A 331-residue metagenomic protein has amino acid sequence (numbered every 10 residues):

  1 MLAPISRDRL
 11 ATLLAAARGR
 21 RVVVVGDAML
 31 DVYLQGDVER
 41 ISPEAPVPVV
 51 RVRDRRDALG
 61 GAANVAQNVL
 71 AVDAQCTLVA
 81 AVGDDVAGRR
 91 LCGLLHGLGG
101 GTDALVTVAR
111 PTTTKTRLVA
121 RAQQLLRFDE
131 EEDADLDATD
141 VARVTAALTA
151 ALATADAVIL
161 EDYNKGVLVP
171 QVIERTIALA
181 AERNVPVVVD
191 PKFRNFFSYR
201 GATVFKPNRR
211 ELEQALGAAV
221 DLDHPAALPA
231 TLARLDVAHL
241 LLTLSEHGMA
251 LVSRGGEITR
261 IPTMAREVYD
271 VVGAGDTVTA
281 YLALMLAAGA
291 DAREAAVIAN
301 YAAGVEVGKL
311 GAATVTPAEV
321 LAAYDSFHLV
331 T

Functional and structural regions predicted by a protein language model:
L2-P4, L13, G19-V22, L30-I159 (+1 more regions): Conserved N-terminal subdomain of the carbohydrate kinase-like
V23-V25, R127, D156-I159, V188 (+2 more regions): Structural motif
A28, Y163, T277: Active-site metal-binding loops of divalent metal-dependent hydrolases
I159, T176, V187-V189, N195 (+4 more regions): Extended, hydrophobic alpha-helical segments in both membrane/secreted and soluble proteins
K165-I258: Conserved phosphate/ATP/ADP-binding segment of small-molecule kinases
L235-H239, H247, M264-F327: Conserved post-catalytic alpha-helical subdomain immediately downstream of the catalytic base and nucleotide-binding
